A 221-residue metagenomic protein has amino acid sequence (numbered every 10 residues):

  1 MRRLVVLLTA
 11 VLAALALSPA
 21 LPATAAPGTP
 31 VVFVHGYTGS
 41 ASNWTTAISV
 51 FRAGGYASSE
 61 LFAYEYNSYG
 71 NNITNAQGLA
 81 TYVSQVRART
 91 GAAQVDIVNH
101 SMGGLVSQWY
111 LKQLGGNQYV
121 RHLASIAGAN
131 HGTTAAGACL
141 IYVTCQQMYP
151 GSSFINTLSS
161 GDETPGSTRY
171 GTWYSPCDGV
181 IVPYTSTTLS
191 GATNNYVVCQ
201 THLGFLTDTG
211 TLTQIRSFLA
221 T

Functional and structural regions predicted by a protein language model:
M1-A25: Secretory targeting and sorting signals
P22-G28, A220-T221: Low-complexity, Pro/Thr/Ser/Gly/Ala-rich linker/spacer regions in secreted, extracellular modular proteins
A26-H35, G55-S58, Y64, Y69-G161 (+1 more regions): Serine-dependent carboxylesterase/thioesterase catalytic core of lipase-like alpha/beta-hydrolase/SGNH enzymes
G36-G39, P176: Active-site glycine-rich loops that stabilize anionic/oxyanionic intermediates across multiple enzyme folds
S40-A47: The serine-hydrolase catalytic nucleophile loop
A47-Y56: A short, Lys/Arg-enriched amphipathic alpha-helix followed by its capping loop at the start of a domain
E163-T221: C-terminal catalytic-base region of ester-bond hydrolases, centering on the histidine of the charge-relay
